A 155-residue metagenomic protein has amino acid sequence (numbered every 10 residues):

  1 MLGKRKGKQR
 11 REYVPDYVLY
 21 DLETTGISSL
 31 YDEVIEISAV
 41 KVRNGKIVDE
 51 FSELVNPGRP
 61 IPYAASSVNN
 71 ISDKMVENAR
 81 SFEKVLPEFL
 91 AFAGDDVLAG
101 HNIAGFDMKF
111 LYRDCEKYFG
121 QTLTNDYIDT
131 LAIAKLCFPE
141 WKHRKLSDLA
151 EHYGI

Functional and structural regions predicted by a protein language model:
L2-N125, P139-I155: Conserved non-catalytic scaffold segment of RNase H-like nuclease domains
T124-A134: A short, structured active-site edge motif that brings together acidic residues
